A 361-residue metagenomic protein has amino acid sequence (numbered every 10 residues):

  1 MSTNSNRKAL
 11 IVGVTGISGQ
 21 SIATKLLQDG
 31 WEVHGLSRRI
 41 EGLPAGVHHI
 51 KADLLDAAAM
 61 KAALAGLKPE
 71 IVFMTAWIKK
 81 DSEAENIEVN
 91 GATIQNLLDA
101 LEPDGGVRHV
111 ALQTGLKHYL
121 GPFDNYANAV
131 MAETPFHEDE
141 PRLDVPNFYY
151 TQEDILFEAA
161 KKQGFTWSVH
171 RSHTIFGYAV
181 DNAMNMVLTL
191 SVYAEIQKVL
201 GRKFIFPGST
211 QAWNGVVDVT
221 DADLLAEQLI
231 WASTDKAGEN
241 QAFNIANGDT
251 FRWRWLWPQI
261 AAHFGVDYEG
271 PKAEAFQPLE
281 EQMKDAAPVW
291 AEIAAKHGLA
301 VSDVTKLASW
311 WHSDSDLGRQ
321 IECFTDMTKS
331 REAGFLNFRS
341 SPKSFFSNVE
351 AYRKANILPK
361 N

Functional and structural regions predicted by a protein language model:
S2, N6-D29: N-terminal Rossmann NAD(P)H-binding glycine-rich loop of SDR-like oxidoreductase domains
W31-G42: Conserved glycine-rich Rossmann-like NAD(P)H-binding loop of the short-chain dehydrogenase/reductase
E41-L43, K51-N96: NAD(P)H-binding glycine-rich loop region in Rossmannoid oxidoreductase-like domains and their noncatalytic homologs
E85, A92-F148, S168: Conserved Rossmann-fold NAD(P)-dependent oxidoreductase catalytic core, especially the SDR/UDP-sugar
E140-H173, Y178: Active-site Tyr-X1-5-Lys
T151, N185-T189, G208-S233, N240-Q241: Substrate-positioning beta->alpha
Q163, G177-Y193, W231-F243, D267: Glycine/proline-rich active-site loop of Rossmann-fold NAD(P)-dependent oxidoreductases
A226-D314, G318, D326-T328, E332 (+2 more regions): Mid/C-terminal beta-alpha module of Rossmann-like enzyme folds, strongest in SDR-family dehydrogenases/epimerases
